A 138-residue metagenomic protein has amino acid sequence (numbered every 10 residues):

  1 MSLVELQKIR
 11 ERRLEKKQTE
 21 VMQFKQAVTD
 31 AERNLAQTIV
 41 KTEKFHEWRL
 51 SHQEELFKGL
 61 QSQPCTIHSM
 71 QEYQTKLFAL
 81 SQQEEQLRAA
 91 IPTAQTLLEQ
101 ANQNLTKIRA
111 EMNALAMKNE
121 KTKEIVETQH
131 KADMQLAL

Functional and structural regions predicted by a protein language model:
M1-L138: Charge-rich amphipathic alpha-helical interaction elements
